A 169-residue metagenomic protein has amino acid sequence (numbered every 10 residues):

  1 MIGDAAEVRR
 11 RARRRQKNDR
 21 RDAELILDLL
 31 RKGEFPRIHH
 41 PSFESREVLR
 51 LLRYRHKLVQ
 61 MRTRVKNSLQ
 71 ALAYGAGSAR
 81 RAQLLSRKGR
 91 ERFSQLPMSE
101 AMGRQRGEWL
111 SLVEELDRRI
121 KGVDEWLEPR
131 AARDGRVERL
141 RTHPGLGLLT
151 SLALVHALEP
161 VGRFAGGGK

Functional and structural regions predicted by a protein language model:
I2-R53, K57, K88-Q95: Short alpha-helix plus adjacent loop in nuclease-associated cores
D22, E44-E47, V65, L112 (+3 more regions): Helical mechanochemical/support elements of P-loop NTPase systems and associated helical scaffolds
R31, T63, Y74-G77, E159 (+1 more regions): Hydrophobic/aromatic-lined pockets within catalytic cores
L52-R139: Glycine-rich, often acidic, oxyanion-interacting loops/wings at catalytic, nucleic-acid, or phospho-protein interfaces
H143: Histidine-centered phosphotransfer motif of kinases
L152-G162, G166: Catalytic palm subdomain of template-directed nucleic-acid polymerases, centered on the conserved carboxylate motif
K169: Short beta-strand-centered segment that lines the nucleotide-binding/catalytic pocket of NTP-utilizing
